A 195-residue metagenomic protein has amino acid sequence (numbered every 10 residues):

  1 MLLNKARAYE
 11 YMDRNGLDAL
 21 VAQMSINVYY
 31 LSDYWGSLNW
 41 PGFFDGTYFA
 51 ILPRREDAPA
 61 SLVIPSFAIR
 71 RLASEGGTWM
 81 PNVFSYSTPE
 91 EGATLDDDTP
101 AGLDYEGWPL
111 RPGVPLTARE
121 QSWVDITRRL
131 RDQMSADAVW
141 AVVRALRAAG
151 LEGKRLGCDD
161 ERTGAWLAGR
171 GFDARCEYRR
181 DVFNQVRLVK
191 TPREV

Functional and structural regions predicted by a protein language model:
M1-V195: A composition/biophysics-driven feature that prefers long, compositionally simple stretches
